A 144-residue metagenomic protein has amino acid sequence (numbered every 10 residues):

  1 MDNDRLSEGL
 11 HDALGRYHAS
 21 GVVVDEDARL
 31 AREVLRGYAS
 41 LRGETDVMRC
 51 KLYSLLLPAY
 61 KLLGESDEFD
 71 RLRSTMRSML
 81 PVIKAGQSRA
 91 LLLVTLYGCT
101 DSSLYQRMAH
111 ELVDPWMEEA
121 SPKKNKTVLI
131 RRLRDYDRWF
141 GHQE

Functional and structural regions predicted by a protein language model:
M1-E44, Y136-Q143: N-terminal alpha-helical interaction modules that lie
R5-G9, D27, R42, R49 (+3 more regions): Residues that mark the junctions of alpha-helical repeat units in TPR/alpha-solenoid scaffolds
L10, M108-E144: C-terminal non-catalytic interaction modules
H11, G15, S54-L55, S88-T95 (+1 more regions): "A position-specific structural signal for the A-helix of alpha-solenoid helical repeats
G15-A19, A59-L62, L96-C99: Residue-level signature for tetratricopeptide repeat
G21-R36, G64-T75, L104-M108: Helix-turn-helix repeat elements of alpha-solenoid scaffolds
S40-E44, M79-A85, W116-N125: Short coil/turn linkers that connect adjacent helices within long alpha-helical scaffolds, especially alpha-solenoid
M48, L55, E68, A85-S88 (+2 more regions): Structural signature of alpha-solenoid helical repeat junctions
